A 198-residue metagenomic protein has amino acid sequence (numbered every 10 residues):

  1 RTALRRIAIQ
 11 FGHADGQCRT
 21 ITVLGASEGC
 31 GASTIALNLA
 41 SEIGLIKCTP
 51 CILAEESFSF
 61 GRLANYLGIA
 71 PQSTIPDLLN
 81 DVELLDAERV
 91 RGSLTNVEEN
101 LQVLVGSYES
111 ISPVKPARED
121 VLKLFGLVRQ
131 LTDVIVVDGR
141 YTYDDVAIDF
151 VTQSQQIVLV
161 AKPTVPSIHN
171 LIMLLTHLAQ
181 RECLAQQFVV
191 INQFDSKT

Functional and structural regions predicted by a protein language model:
R1-T20, E83, A87, Q180 (+1 more regions): Acidic-aromatic/histidine active-site loop/patch
A3, Y66, M173-L174: Alpha-helical scaffold elements adjacent to nucleotide-binding pockets in ATP/GTP-utilizing enzyme cores
R19-L67: Walker A/P-loop phosphate-binding motif and the immediately C-terminal alpha-helix
I21, I52-A54, Q102-L104, V158 (+1 more regions): Hydrophobic/aromatic beta-strand patches that form the interior of the parallel beta-sheet core in alpha/beta enzyme
I46-V103: Phosphate-binding loop that captures ATP/GTP phosphates
F60, Y108-I111: A short, flexible beta-alpha/helix-coil linker loop
P76-E83, S110-K115, V165-P166: Flexible beta-alpha connector loops of hexameric P-loop NTPases
K115, E119-T198: Conserved catalytic-core segment of NTP-binding enzymes
